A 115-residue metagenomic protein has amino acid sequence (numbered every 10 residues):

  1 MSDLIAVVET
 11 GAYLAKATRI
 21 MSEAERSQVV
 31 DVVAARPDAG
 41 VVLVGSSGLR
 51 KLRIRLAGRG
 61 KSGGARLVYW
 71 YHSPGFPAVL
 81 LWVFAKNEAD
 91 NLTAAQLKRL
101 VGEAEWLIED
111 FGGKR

Functional and structural regions predicted by a protein language model:
M1, L14, A35-P37, A85 (+1 more regions): Preference for short coil/turn "hinge" residues that link or interrupt alpha-helices
M1-A24: Arg/Lys-rich, positively charged N-terminal/basic patches that mediate binding to nucleic acids
D3, Y71-R115: Enriched for short, Lys/Arg-rich terminal
E9, V29, S46-R50: A generic structural signal for short beta-strands and their flanking turns/coil linkers
A12, M21-V41: Compact soluble domain cores
K16, V32, E103, L107: Residues that form generic nucleotide/phosphate-binding pockets
E23-R26, S62, L97: Amphipathic alpha-helical transducer elements in NTP-driven molecular machines
A39-V83, E88: Basic/aromatic recognition patch in beta-strand/loop cores that engages polyanionic ligands
